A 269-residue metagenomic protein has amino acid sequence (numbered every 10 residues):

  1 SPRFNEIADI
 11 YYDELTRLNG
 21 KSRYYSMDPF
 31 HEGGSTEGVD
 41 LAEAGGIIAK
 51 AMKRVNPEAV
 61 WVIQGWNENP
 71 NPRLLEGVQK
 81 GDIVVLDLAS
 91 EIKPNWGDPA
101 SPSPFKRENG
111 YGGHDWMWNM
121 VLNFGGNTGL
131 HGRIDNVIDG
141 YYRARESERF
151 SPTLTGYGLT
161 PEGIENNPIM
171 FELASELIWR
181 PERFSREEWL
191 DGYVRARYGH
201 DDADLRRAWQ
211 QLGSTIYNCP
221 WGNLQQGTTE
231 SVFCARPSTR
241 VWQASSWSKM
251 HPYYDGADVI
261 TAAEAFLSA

Functional and structural regions predicted by a protein language model:
S1-G213, N218-E230, C234-A257, T261-S268: Catalytic-core regions of glycoside hydrolase
